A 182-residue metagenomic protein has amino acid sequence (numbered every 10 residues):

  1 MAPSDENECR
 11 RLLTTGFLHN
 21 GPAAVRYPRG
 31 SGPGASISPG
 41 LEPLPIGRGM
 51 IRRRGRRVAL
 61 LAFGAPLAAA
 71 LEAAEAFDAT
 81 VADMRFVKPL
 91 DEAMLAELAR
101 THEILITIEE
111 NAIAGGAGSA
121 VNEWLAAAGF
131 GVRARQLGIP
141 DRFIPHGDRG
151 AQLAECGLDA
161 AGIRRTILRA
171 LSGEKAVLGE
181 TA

Functional and structural regions predicted by a protein language model:
M1-L18, T166: Conserved thiamine diphosphate
F17-A182: Thiamine diphosphate
